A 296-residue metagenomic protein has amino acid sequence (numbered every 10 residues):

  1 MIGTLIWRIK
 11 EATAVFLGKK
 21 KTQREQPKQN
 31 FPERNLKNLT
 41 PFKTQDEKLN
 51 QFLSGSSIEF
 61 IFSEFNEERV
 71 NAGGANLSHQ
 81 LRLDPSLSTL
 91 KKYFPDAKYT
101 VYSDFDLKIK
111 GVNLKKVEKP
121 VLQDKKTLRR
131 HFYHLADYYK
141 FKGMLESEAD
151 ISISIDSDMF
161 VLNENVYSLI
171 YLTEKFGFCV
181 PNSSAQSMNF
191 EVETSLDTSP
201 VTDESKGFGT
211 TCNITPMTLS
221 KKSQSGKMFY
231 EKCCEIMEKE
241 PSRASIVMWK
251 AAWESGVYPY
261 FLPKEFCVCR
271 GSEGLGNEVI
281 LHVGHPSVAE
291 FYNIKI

Functional and structural regions predicted by a protein language model:
L5-K126, H282-I296: N-terminal anchoring/stem segment of glycosyltransferases
R82-P85, L122-I155, N163-Y167, C212 (+1 more regions): A conserved donor-nucleotide-binding helix/loop in the catalytic core of Leloir-type glycosyltransferases
Y93-F94, S147-E148, T173-E174, S255-G256: A structural signal for short coil/turn segments at secondary-structure junctions
T100-S103, I153-D156, V161, F178-P181 (+2 more regions): A structural signal for short, well-ordered beta-strand segments and their strand-loop junctions that often border
Q123-H131, S187-E193, F291-Y292: Short, charged, surface-exposed secondary-structure boundary motifs
N163-S195: Conserved donor-nucleotide/metal-binding helix-loop-beta segment in metal-dependent transferases, i.e., the alpha-helix
S195-F208: Short, flexible, basic/aromatic active-site loop/helix in glycosyltransferases
G207-N293: Catalytic core and acceptor-binding pocket of nucleotide-sugar-dependent glycosyltransferases
